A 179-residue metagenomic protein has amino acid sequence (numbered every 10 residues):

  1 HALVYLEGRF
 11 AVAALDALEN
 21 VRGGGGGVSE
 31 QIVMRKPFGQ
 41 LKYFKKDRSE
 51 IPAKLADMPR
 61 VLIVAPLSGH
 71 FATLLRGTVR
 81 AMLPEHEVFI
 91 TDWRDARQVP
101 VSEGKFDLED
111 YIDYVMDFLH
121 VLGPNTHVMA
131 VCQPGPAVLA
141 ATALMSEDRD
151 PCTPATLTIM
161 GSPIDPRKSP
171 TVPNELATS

Functional and structural regions predicted by a protein language model:
H1-S179: N-terminal cap/leader regions of alpha/beta-hydrolase-fold enzymes, predominantly small-molecule hydrolases
